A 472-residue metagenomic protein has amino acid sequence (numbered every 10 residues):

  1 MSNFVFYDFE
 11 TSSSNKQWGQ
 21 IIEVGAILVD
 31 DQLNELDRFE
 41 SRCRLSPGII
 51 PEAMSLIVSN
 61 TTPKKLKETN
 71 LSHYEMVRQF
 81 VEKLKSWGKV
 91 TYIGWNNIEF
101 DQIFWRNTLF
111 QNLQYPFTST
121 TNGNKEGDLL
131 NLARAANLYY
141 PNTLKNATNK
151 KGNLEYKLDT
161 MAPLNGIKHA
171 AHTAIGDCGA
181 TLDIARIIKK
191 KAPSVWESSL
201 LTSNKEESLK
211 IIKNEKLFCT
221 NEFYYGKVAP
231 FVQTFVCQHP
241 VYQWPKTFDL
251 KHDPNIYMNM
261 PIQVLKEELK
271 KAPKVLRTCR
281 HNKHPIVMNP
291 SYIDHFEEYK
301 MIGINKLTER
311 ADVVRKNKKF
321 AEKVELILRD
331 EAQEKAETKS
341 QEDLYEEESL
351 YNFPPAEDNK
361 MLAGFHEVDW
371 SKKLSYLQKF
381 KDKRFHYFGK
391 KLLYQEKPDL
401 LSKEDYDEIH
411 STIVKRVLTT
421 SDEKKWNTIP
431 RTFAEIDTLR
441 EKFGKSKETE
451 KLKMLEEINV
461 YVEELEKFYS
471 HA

Functional and structural regions predicted by a protein language model:
M1-Q114, N165, H172, M260-L400 (+3 more regions): Conserved non-catalytic scaffold segment of RNase H-like nuclease domains
R44-S59, P63-K67, N124-C178: Active-site-proximal helix-loop-helix substrate-binding element of RNase H-like nuclease domains
P47, A135, I188-K191, D253-I256: Short loop/turn segments at secondary-structure transitions that flank enzyme active sites
T91-N96, F100, N142-E207: Acidic, Mg2+-coordinating catalytic module of metal-dependent nucleases/exonucleases that use a two-metal-ion mechanism
N97-F100, L132, D253: Short, solvent-exposed loop/turn segments at secondary-structure junctions
D101-I103, A133-A136, E206: Short, well-ordered, mixed-charge alpha-helical segments that flank or form enzyme active sites
Q114-N122: A mobile, often basic/glycine-rich helix-loop segment that functions as the active-site lid/recognition loop
L201-R280: Acidic catalytic cores of enzymes that act on phosphate-bearing nucleotides/polynucleotides
